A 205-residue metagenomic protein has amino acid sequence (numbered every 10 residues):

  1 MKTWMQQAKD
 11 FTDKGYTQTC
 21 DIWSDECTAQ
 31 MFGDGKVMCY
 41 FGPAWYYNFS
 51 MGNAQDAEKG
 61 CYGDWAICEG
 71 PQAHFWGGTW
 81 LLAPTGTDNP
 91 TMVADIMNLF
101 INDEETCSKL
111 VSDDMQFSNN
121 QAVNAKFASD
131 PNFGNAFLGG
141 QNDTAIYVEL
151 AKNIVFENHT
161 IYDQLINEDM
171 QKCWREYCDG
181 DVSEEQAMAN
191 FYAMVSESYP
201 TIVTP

Functional and structural regions predicted by a protein language model:
M1-I22: Glycine-centered hinge/linker elements that transmit conformational signals in sensory and ligand-binding systems
K9-Y16, V37, M51, Q55 (+4 more regions): Sec-exported extracytoplasmic/periplasmic mature domains
D10-D13, A145-P205: Conserved C-terminal helix/tail region of periplasmic/extracytoplasmic solute-binding proteins
T19-G33: Short helix-initiation/N-cap motifs at beta->coil->alpha
T19-I22, S108-V111, E185-A187: Short, hydrophobic secondary-structure boundary micro-motifs
D25, G42-S50: Beta->alpha turn/N-cap motifs
D34-P43: Alpha-to-beta junction loops
F49-K59, P71-K172: C-terminal lobe and pocket-closing loops of periplasmic/extracytoplasmic Venus-flytrap solute-binding proteins
